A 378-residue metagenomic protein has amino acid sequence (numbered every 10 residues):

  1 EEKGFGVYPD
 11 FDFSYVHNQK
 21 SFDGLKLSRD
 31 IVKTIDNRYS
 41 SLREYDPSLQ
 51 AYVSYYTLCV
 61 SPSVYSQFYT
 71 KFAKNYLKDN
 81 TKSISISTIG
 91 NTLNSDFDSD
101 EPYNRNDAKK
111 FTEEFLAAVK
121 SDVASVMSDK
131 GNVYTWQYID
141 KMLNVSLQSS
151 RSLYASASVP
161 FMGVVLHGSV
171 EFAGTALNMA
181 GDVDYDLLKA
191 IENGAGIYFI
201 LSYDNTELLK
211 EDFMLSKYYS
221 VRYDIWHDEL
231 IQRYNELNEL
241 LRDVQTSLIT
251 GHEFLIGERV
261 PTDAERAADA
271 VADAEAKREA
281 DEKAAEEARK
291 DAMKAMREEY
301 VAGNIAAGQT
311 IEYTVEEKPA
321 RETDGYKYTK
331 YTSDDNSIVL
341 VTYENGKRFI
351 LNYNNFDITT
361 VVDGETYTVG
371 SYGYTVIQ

Functional and structural regions predicted by a protein language model:
E1-E2: Alpha-solenoid helical-repeat scaffolds
F5-V7, V126: Hydrophobic beta-strand scaffold residues
D12-D23, L27-K82, G90-Q378: Active-site-proximal substrate-binding groove within the catalytic cores of carbohydrate-active enzymes
